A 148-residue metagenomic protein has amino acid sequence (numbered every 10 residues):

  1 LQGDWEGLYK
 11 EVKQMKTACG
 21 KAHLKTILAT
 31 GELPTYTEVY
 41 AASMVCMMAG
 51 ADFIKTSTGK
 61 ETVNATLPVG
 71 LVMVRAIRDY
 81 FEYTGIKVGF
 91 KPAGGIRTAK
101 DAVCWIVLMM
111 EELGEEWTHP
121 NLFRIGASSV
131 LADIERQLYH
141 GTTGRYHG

Functional and structural regions predicted by a protein language model:
L1-F90, R97-S128, R136-G148: Alpha/beta enzyme core
A132: Metal-centered catalytic cores of metalloenzymes
